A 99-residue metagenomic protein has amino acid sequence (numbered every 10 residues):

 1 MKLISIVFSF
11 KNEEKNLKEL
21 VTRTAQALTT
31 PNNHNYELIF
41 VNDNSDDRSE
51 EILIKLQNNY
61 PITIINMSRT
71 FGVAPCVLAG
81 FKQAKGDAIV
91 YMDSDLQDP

Functional and structural regions predicted by a protein language model:
M1-P99: Structured catalytic core of nucleotide-sugar glycosyltransferases
